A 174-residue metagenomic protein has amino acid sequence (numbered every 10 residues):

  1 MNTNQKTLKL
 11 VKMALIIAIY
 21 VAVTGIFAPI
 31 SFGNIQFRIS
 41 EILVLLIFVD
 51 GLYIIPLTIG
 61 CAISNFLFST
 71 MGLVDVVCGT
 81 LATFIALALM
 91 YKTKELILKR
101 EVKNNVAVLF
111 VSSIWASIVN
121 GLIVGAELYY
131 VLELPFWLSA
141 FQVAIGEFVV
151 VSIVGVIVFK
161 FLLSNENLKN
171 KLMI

Functional and structural regions predicted by a protein language model:
M1-F48, L52, K92: Hydrophobic transmembrane alpha-helices
T3, T7, T24, T58 (+3 more regions): Residue-identity detector for threonine
V11, L15, Y53, L57 (+3 more regions): Hydrophobic alpha-helical segments
P29-N34, I42, F66-T80, A88 (+1 more regions): Membrane-embedded alpha-helical hairpins and interfacial helices in multi-pass inner-membrane proteins
S40-L43, I59-N65: Hydrophobic, membrane-inserted alpha-helices
I47-I59, V76-L89: Core segments of alpha-helical transmembrane spans in multipass integral membrane proteins
F48-D50, A62-M71: Interfacial segments of multi-pass membrane proteins
